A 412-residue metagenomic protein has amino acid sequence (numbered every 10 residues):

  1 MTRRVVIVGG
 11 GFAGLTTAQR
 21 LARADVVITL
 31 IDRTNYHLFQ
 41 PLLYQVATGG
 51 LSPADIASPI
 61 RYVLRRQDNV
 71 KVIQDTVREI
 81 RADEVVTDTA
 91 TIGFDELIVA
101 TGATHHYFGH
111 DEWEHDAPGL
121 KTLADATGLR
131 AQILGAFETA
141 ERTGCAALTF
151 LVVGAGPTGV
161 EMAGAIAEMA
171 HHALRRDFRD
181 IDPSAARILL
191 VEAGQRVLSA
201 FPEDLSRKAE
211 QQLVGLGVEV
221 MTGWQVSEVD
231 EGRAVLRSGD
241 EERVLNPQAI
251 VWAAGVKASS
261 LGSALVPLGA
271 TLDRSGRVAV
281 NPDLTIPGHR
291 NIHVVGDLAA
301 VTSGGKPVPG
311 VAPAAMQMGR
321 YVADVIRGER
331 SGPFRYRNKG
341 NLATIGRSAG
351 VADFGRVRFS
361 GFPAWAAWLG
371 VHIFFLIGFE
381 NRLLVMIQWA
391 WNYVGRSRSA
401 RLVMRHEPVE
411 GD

Functional and structural regions predicted by a protein language model:
M1-Q74, P157-F201, V251: Beta1-alpha1 glycine-rich phosphate/pyrophosphate-binding loop at the start of Rossmann-like nucleotide-binding domains
M1-R4, V70-V153, D240, V251: FAD-binding core/adjacent interface of flavoenzyme oxidoreductases
T2, M318, A323-D412: C-terminal, flexible cofactor-proximal segment of oxidoreductases
D68-R81, A167-P282, G288: A Rossmann-like FAD-binding core segment of flavoenzymes
G102-H105, A163, V256-A258: Short glycine-rich anion-binding loops that position phosphate/pyrophosphate groups of nucleotides and phosphorylated
H115-G144, R233, V244-Q317, D324: FAD-site-proximal beta/loop scaffold in flavoenzymes
A147-F201, L205-K208, E219-M221, G310-V325 (+2 more regions): Rossmann-like dinucleotide-binding core of oxidoreductases
